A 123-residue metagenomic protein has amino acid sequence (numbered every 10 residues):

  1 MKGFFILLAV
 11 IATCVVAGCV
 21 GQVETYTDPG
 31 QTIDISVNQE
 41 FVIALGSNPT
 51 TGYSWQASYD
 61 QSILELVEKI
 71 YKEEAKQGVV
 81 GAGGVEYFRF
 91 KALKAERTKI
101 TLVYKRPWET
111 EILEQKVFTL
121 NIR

Functional and structural regions predicted by a protein language model:
M1-Q22: Secretory targeting signatures
V20-I43, N48: N-terminal edge beta-strand
T51-G52, Y59-K76: Short, solvent-exposed loop/linker segments at beta-strand-coil boundaries, enriched for Pro/Gly and Ser/Thr
V80-Y87: Aromatic sugar-binding surface patches on proteins that engage polysaccharides or sugar-phosphate polymers
F90-T98: Glycine-centered tight-turn and secondary-structure capping sites
T101-V103: Extracellular recognition modules
K105-I112: Short acidic/polar inter-strand loop motif in beta-rich domains
L120-I122: Interdomain boundary/hinge segments at the C-termini of tandem beta-sandwich modules
